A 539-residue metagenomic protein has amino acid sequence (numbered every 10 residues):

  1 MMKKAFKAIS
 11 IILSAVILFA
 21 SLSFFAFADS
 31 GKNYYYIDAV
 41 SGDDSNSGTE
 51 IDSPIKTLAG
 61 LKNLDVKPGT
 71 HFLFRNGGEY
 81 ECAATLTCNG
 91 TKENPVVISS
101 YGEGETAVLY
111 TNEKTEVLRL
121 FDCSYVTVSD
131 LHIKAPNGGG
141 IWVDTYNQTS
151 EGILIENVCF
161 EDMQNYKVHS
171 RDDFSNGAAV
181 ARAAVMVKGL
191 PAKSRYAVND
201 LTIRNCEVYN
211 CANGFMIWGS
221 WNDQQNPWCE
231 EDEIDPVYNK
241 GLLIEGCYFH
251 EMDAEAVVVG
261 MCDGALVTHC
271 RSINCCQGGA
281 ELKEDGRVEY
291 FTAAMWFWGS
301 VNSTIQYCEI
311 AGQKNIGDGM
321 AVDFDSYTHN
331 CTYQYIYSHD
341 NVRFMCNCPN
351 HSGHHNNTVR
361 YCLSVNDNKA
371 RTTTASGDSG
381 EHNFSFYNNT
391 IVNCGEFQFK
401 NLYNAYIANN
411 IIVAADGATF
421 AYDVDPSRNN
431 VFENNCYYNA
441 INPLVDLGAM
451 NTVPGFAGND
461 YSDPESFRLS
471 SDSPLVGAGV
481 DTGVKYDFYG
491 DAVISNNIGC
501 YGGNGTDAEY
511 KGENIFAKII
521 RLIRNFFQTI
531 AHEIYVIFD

Functional and structural regions predicted by a protein language model:
L13, I17-S21: Hydrophobic core
A20-S30: Sec-dependent signal peptide cleavage junction
N33, I37-R75, E79-E81, T85 (+3 more regions): Acidic Gly/Asp/Thr-rich repetitive segments characteristic of extracellular carbohydrate-active and adhesion proteins
A59-D65, Y80-G90, F397-N401, Y422-D425: Short, T/G/N/S-enriched strand-turn elements that build extracellular solenoid repeat scaffolds
L73-R75, E79, N89-G139, E161-A178 (+1 more regions): Right-handed parallel beta-helix/beta-spiral solenoid domain characteristic of secreted/periplasmic
P95, S99-G104, S124-A135, T149-Y166 (+11 more regions): Right-handed parallel beta-helix
P464-E465, S473-A517: Surface beta-loop-beta hairpin patches that serve as ligand-binding interfaces in beta-rich domains
K511-D539: C-terminal cell-surface addressing/anchoring modules of secreted/extracellular proteins
